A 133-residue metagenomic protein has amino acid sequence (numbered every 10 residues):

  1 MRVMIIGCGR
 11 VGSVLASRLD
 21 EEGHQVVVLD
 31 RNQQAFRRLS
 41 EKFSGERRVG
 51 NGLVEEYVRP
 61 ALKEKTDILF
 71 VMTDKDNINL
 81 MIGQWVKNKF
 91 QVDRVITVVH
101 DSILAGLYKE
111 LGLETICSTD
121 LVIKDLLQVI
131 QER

Functional and structural regions predicted by a protein language model:
M1-R133: Cytosolic regulatory regions of ion transport systems
